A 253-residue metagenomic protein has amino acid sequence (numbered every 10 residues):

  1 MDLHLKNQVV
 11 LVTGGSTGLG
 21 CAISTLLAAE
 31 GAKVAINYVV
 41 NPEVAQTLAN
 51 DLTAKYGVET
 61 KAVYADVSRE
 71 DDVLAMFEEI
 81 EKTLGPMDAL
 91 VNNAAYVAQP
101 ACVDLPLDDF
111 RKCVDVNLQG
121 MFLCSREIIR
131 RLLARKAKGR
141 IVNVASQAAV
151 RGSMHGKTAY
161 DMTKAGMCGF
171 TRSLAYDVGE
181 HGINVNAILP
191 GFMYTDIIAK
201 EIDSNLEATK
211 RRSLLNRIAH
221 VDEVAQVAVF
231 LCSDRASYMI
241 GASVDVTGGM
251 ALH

Functional and structural regions predicted by a protein language model:
V9, S16-T17: Conserved glycine-rich cofactor-binding loop
A101-C102, P106-V114, I198, T209: Substrate-binding pocket helix/loop in short-chain dehydrogenase/reductase
S125, T163, T171: Active-site helix of classical SDR
R130, Y176-D177, S237: Alpha-helical segment proximal to the catalytic Tyr-Lys
S146: Residue(s) in the substrate-gating loop at a strand-loop-helix junction that position the organic substrate next
G179, N184, M239-G241, T247: Short, small/polar-rich loop/turn modules that mediate ligand/substrate recognition or access, typified
S213-V224: A conserved structural motif in NAD(P)-dependent oxidoreductases
